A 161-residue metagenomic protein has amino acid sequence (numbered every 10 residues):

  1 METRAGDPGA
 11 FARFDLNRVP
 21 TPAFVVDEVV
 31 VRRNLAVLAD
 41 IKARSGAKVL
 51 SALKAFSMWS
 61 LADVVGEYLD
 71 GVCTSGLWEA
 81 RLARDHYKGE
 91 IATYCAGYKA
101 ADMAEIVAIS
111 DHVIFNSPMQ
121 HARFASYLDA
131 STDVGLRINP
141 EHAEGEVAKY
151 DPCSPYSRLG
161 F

Functional and structural regions predicted by a protein language model:
M1-A5: Short, solvent-exposed beta-strand-terminating loops
G6-V25: Generic N-terminal amphipathic, Lys/Arg-enriched alpha-helix
D7-F11, R33-V37, A43-F56: N-terminal glycine-rich anion-binding loops that anchor highly charged ligand groups
F14-V19, A39-K42, S57-L61, A148-Y150: A short alpha-helix capping/helix-coil boundary motif
F24-V25, L35, L82: Generic preference for hydrophobic/aromatic residues in regular secondary structure cores
V30: Active-site anion-handling motifs in enzyme catalytic cores
A47-F161: Active-site-proximal beta-alpha core segment in soluble small-molecule metabolic enzymes
